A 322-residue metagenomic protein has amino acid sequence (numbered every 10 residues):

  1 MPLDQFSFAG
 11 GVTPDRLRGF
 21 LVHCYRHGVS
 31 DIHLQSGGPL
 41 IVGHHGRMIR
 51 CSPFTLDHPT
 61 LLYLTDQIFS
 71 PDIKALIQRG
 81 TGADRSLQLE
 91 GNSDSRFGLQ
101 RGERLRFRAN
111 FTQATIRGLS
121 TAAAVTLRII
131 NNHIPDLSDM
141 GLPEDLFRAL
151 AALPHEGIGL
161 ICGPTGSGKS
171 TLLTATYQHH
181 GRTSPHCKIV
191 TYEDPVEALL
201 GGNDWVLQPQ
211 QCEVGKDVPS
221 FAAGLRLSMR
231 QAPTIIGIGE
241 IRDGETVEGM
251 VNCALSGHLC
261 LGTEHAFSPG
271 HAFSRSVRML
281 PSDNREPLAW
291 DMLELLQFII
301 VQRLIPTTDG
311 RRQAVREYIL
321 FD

Functional and structural regions predicted by a protein language model:
P2-D322: Short, flexible helix-loop junctions that flank or precede catalytic/ligand sites
